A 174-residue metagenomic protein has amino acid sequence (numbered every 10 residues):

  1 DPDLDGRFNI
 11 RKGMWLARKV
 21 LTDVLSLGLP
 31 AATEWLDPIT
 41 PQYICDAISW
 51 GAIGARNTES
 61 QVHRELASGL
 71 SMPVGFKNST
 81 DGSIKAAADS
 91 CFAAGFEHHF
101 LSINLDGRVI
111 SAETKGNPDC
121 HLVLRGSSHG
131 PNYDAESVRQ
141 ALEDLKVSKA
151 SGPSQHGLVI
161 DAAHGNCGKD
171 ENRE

Functional and structural regions predicted by a protein language model:
D1-D144, H164-E174: Active-site-facing alpha/beta catalytic cores
A141-P153: Redox- and metal-dependent alpha/beta enzyme cores, enriched for Fe-S-associated oxidoreductases and cofactor-handling
I160: Conserved, mostly hydrophobic/aromatic
